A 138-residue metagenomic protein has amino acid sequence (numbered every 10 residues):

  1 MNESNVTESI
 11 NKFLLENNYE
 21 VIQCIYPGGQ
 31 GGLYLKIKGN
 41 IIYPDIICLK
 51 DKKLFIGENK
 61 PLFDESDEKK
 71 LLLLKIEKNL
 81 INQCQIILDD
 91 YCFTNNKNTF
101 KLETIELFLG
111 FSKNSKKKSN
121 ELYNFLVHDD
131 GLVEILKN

Functional and structural regions predicted by a protein language model:
M1, I25-P27, Q85-D89: A short linear-motif detector with a strong N-terminal bias
M1-N11, Y19: Nuclease catalytic cores
E8-S9, L54, N59-H128: Catalytic cores of nucleic-acid endonucleases
Y19-E20, I105: A structural micro-motif
I22-K52: Active-site metal-binding core of divalent-cation-utilizing nuclease and nuclease-like domains
G28-G29, F63, G131: Residue-level detector of flexible, active-site-proximal loop/helix-junction positions within diverse enzyme catalytic
H128-N138: Polybasic (Lys/Arg-rich)
